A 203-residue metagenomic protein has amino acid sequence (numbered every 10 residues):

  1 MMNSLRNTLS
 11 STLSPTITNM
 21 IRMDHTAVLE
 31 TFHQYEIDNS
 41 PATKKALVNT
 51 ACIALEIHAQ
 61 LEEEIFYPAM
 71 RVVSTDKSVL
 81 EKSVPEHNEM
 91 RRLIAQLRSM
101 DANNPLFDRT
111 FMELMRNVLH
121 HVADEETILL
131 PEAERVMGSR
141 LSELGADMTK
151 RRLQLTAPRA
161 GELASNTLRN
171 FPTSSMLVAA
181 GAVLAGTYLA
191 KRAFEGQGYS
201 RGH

Functional and structural regions predicted by a protein language model:
M1-H203: Small-residue-biased structural context
